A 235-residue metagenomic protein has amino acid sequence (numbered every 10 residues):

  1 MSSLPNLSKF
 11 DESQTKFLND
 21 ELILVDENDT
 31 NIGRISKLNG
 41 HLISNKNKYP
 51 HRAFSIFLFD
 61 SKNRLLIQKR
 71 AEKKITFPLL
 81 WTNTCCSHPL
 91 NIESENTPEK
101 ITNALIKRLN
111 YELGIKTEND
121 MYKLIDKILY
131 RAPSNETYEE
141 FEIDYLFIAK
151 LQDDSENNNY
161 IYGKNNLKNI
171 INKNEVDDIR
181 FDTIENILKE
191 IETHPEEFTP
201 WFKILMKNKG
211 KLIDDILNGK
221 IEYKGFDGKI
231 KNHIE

Functional and structural regions predicted by a protein language model:
S2-N6, L79-W81, C85, D126-E235: Nudix hydrolase/Nudix homology domain
L7-K62: Acidic, metal-coordinating catalytic segment for phosphate/diphosphate chemistry, firing primarily on the Nudix
N28, D60-N63, A71, K150-E156 (+1 more regions): Short loop segments at secondary-structure junctions
I32-G33, L66, D144: Generic structural signal for well-ordered beta-strand positions
L38-F57, R64-Y111: Conserved Nudix-box catalytic region and its N-terminal flanking loop in Nudix hydrolases and closely related
R108-K116, R131: Mid-sequence acidic-hydrophobic segments that form the walls of catalytic/ligand-binding cavities or oligomerization
K116-K127: A short coil-to-beta-strand element that immediately follows conserved catalytic motifs
